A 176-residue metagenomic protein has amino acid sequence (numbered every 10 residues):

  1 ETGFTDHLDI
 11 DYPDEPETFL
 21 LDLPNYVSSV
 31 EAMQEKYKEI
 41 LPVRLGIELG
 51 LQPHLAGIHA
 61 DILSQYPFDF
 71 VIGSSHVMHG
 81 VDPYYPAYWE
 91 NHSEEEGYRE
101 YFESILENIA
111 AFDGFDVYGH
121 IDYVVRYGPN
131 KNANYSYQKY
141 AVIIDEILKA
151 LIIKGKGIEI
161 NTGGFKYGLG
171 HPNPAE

Functional and structural regions predicted by a protein language model:
E1-E103: A metal-dependent hydrolase metal-coordination microenvironment
F68, G73-E176: Domain-core and long-helix interface of multi-subunit machines
